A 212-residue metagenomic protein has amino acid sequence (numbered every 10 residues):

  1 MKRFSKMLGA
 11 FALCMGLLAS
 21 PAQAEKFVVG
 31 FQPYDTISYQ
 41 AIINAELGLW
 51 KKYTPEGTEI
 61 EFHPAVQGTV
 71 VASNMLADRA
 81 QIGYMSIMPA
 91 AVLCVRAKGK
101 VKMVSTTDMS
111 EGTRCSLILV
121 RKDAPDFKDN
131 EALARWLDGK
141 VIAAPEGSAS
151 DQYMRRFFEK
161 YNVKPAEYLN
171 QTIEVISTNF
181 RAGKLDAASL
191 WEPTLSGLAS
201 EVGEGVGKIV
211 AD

Functional and structural regions predicted by a protein language model:
M1-G9: Bacterial N-terminal signal peptides that target proteins for export
G9-L17: Hydrophobic helical h-region of N-terminal Sec-dependent signal peptides in bacterial secretory/periplasmic proteins
L18-A24: Sec/Tat signal peptide C-region and signal peptidase I cleavage site
E25-Y161, A166-Q171, N179, D186-E192 (+1 more regions): Short, glycine-/small- and polar/acidic-enriched structural segments that line small-molecule recognition paths
L195: Short, catalytically relevant binding-site loops at active-site mouths
L198-D212: Extracytoplasmic/periplasmic substrate-binding proteins
